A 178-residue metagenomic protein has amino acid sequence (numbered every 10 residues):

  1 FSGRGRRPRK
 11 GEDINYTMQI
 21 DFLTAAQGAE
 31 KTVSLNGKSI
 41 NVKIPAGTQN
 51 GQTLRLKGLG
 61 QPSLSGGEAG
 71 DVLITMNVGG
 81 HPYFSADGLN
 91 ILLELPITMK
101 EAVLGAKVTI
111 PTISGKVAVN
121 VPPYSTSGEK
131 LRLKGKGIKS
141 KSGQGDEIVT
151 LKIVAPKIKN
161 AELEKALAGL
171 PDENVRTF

Functional and structural regions predicted by a protein language model:
F1-T32, P62-E68, L73, P171-F178: Post-J-domain flank of DnaJ/Hsp40 co-chaperones
S34-N36: Low-complexity, polar/charged sequence tracts that form flexible coils or short amphipathic helices and often embed
K38, K43-F178: Intrinsically disordered, low-complexity linker/assembly segments
